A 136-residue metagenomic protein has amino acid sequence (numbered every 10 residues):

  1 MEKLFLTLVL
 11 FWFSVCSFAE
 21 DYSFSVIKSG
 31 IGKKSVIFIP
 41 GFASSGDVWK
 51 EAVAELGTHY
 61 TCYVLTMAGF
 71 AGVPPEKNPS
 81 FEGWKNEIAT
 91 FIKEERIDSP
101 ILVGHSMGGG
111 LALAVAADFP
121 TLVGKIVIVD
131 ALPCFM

Functional and structural regions predicted by a protein language model:
M1-I37, G57-Y60, D98: Alpha/beta-hydrolase fold catalytic core
V9, D47, A131: Flexible loop residues that form catalytic and substrate-binding hotspots at small-molecule/glycan-binding clefts
K28-P74: Conserved HGGG/HGGXW glycine-rich cap/lid loop of the alpha/beta-hydrolase fold
A43, K77, L132-P133: Flexible, active-site-proximal loop/turn residues at the rims of small-molecule/cofactor binding pockets and catalytic
D47-A52, G69, N78-G83, H105-A114: Hydrophobic, well-ordered secondary-structure segments that either form specific early membrane-associated helices used
Y63-V103: Active-site loop/oxyanion-hole signature of alpha/beta-hydrolase fold enzymes
D98-M136: Conserved hydrolase catalytic core segment
